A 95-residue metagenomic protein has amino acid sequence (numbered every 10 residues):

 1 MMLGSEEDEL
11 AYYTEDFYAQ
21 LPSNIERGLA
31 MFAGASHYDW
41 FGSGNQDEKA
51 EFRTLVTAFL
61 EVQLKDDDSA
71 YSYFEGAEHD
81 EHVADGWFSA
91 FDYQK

Functional and structural regions predicted by a protein language model:
M1-A58, V62-L64: Active-site-adjacent alpha-helix of alpha/beta-hydrolase-fold enzymes
D47-K95: Catalytic active-site module of serine/aspartate enzymes centered on a nucleophile-bearing elbow/loop
